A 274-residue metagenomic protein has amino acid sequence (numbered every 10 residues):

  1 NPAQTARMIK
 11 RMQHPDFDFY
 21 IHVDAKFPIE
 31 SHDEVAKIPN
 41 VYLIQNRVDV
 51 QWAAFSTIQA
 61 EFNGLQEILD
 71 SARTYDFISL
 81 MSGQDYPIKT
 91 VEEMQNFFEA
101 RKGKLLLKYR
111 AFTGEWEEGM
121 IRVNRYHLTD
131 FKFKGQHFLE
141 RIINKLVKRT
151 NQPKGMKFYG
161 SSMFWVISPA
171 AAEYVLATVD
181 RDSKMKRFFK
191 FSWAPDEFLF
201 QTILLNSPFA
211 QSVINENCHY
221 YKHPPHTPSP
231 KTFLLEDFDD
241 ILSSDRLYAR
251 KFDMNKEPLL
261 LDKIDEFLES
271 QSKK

Functional and structural regions predicted by a protein language model:
N1-K274: ER/Golgi luminal nucleotide-sugar-dependent glycosyltransferases, focusing on the catalytic module
